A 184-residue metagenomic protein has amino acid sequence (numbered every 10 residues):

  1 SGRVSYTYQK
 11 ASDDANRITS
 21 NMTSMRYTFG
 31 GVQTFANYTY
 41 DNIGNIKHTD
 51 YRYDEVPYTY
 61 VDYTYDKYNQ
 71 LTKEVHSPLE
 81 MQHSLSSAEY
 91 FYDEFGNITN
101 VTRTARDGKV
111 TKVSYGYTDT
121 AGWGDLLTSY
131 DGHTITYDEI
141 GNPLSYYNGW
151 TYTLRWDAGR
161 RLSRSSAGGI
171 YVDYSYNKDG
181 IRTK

Functional and structural regions predicted by a protein language model:
S1-K184: Acidic/glycine-rich beta-solenoid
